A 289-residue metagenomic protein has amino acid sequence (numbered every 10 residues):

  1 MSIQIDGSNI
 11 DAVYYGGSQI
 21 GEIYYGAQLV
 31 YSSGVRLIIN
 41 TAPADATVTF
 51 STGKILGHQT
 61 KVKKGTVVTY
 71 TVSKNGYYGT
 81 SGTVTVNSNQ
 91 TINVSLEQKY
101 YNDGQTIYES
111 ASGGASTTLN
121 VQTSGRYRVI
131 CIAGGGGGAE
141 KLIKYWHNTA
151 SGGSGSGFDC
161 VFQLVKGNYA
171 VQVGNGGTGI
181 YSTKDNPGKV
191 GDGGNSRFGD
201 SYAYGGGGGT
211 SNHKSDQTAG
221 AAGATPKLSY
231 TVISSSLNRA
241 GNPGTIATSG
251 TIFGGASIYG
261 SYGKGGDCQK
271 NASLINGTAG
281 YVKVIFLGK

Functional and structural regions predicted by a protein language model:
M1-S32, T83, S95-N120, V161 (+1 more regions): Enriched but not universal
V35-A42, V94: A short, amphipathic beta-strand motif
N40-A46, G65, T123-S124, G134: Short proline/glycine-enriched turn/loop motifs at strand-loop junctions of beta-rich domains
N40-G53, Y70-T71: Change to "...patches in solvent-exposed regions of secreted, membrane-anchored, or virion-exposed structural
F50-K64, V86, G113-S116, G157-D159: Short, solvent-exposed S/T- and G/P-enriched segments that are highly enriched in secreted/extracellular and lumenal
G65-G76, Y169-V173: A short, solvent-exposed beta-strand micro-motif common in secreted/extracellular proteins
N75-Q98: Structured interaction patches on ligand/partner-binding surfaces of diverse proteins
S112-T118, C131-D200, G209-T218, A224-S229 (+1 more regions): Glycine-rich strand-loop-strand elements at beta-sheet edges
